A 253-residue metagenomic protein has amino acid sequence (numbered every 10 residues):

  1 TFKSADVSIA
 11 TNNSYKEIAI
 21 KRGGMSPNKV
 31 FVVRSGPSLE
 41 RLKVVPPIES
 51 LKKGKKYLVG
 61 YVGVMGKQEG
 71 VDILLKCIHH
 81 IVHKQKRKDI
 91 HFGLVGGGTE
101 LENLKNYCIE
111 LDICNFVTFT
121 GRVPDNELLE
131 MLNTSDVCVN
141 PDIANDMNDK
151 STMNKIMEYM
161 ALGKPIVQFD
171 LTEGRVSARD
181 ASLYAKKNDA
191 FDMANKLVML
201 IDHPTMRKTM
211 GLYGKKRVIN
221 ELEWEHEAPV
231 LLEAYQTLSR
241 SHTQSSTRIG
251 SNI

Functional and structural regions predicted by a protein language model:
T1-S8: Membrane-proximal helix-turn-helix segments that form the acceptor-binding/catalytic region of lipid-linked
S14, G36: Carbohydrate-associated surface elements
F31, W224-I253: C-terminal alpha-helical cap of glycosyltransferases
P46, T205-Q236: A charged, aromatic-enriched C-terminal amphipathic alpha-helix characteristic of glycosyltransferases across folds
L51-H79, G93, L231: Conserved donor-binding/catalytic core segment of Leloir-type glycosyltransferases
E69, N126-E130, N140-A161, V167-S177: Nucleotide-sugar-dependent
R87, V95, E102-L129: Nucleotide-activated donor-binding/catalytic signature segment of Leloir-type glycosyltransferases, i.e., the conserved
S182-A190, M199-T205: Conserved acidic donor-binding segment of nucleotide-sugar-dependent glycosyltransferases
